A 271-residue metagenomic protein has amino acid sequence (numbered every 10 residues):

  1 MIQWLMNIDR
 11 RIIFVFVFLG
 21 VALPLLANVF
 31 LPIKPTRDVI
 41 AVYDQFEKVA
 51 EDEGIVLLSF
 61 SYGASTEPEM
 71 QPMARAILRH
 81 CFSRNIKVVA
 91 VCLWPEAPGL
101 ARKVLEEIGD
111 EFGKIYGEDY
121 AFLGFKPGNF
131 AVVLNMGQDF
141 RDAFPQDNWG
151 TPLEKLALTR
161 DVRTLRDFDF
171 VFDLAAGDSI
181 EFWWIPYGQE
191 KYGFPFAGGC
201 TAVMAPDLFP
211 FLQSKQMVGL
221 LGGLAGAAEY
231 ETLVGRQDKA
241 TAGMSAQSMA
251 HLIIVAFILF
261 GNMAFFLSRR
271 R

Functional and structural regions predicted by a protein language model:
I2-I13, A246-M249: N-terminal membrane topogenic signal
L5-M6, I258-R271: Juxtamembrane interface at the cytosolic side of transmembrane helices
R11-L26: Hydrophobic membrane-insertion alpha-helices, especially the h-region of bacterial N-terminal signal peptides
L31-E51: Alpha-helical transmembrane signal-anchor/signal-peptide segments
G54-Y62: Acidic/histidine-rich, surface-exposed loop or edge segments in extracytoplasmic proteins
S65-A121: Membrane-embedded segments
G117-A205: Membrane-proximal low-complexity regions enriched in glycine and acidic/polar residues
P210, S214-S248: Short, aromatic-rich amphipathic segments at membrane interfaces that lie adjacent to a transmembrane helix or signal
